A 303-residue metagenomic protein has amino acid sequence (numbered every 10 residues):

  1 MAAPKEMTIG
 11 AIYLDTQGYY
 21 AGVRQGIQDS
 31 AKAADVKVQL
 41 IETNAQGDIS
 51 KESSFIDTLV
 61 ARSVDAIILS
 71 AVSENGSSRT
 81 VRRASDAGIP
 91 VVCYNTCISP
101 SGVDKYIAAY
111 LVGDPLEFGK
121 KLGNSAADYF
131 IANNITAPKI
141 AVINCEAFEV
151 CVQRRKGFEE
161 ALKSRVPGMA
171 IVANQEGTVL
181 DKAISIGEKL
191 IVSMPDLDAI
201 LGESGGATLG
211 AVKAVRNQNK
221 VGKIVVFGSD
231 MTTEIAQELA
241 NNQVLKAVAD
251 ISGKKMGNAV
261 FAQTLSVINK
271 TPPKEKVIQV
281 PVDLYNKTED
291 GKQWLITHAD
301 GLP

Functional and structural regions predicted by a protein language model:
M1-M7, V142-C145, V150, M231 (+1 more regions): Hinge/cleft segment of the Venus flytrap/periplasmic-binding protein
P4-G26, S30, A34, Q39-S53 (+5 more regions): Extracytoplasmic "Venus flytrap"
G10-A11, S63-A71, P90-Y94, A141-V142 (+4 more regions): Periplasmic-binding protein-like
Y19-A33, F118-S125, V150-M169, I186 (+2 more regions): Short, solvent-exposed amphipathic alpha-helices that sit in or adjacent to ligand/effector-binding or catalytic
Q39-S63, A173-M194, T208-G210: Structural motif
E52, A109-A137, A183-I184, T208 (+2 more regions): Hydrophobic alpha-helical segments within soluble ligand-binding/sensing domains
L69-D86, F158, E176-Q237: Hydrophobic alpha-helical
E74-N75, R79-E117, T232-L245, W294-I296: Flexible loop/hinge segments that line or gate small-molecule binding clefts
